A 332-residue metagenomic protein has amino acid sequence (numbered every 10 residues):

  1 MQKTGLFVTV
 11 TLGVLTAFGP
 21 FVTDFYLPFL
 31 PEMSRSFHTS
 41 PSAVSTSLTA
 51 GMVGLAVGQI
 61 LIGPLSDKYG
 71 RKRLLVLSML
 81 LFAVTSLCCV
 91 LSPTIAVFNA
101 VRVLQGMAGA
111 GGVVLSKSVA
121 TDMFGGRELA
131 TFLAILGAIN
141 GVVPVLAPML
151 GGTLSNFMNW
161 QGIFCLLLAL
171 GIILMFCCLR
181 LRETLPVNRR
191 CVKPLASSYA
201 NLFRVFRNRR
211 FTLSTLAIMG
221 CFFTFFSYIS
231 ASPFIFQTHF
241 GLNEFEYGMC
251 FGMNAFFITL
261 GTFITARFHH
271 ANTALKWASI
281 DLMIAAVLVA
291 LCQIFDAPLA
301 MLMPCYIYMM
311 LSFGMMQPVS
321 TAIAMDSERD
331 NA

Functional and structural regions predicted by a protein language model:
F7-P41, I62, Y228-P233: Extracytoplasmic
H38, G70, L91-V97, A108 (+1 more regions): Helix-breaking motifs and short loop linkers at transmembrane-helix boundaries and internal kinks in secondary membrane
V57-A96: Conserved MFS/SLC helix-loop-helix module at the cytosolic interface between two early adjacent transmembrane helices
L81-C88, A96-Q105, A300-Y308: Paired small-residue
V97, A134-L179: Helix-loop-helix hairpin linking two adjacent transmembrane segments in secondary transporters
V101-V142: Cytoplasmic helix-loop-helix junction between adjacent transmembrane helices in 12-TM secondary transporters
E183-T215: Juxtamembrane intracellular "pre-TM" segments in multi-pass secondary transporters
L275-S320: C-terminal transmembrane helical hairpin of 12-TM major facilitator-type secondary transporters
